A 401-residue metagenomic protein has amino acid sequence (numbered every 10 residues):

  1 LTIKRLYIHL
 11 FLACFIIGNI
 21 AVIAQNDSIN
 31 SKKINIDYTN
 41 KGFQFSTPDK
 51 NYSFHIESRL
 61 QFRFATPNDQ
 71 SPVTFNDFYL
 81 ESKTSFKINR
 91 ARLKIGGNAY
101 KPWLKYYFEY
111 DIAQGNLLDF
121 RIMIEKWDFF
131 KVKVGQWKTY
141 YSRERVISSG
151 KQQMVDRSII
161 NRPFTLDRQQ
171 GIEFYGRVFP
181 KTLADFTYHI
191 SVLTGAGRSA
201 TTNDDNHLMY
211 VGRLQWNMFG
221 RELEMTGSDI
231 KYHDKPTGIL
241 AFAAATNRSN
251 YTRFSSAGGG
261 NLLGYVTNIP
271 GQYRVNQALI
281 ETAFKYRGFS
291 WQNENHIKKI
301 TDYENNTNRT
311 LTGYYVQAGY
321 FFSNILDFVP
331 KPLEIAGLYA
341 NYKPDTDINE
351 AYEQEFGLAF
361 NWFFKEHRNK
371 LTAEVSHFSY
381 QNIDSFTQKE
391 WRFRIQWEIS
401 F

Functional and structural regions predicted by a protein language model:
L1-S28: Bacterial Sec-dependent N-terminal signal peptides
A24-D128, I172-F179, F186-Y188, G264 (+3 more regions): Beta-barrel outer-membrane channel/assembly domains of diderm bacteria
D27-S31, N35, D234-F401: Outer-membrane beta-barrel pore domains
K41-F43, F54, N89-L93, L118-F120 (+9 more regions): Hydrophobic, lipid-facing positions within transmembrane beta-strands of outer-membrane proteins
F45-F54, Y100-L104, F129, Y141 (+5 more regions): Short loop/turn motifs that connect adjacent beta-strands in outer-membrane beta-barrel proteins
F64-Q70, W103, Q114-L118, Y140-E144 (+8 more regions): Gram-negative outer-membrane beta-barrel proteins
P72-L80, W127-Q215, E222-H233, T252-Y265 (+1 more regions): Surface-exposed coil loops of outer-membrane beta-barrel proteins
A99-L118, V134, Y188-A196, Q292-K299 (+2 more regions): Transmembrane beta-strand segments that form the barrel wall of outer-membrane beta-barrel proteins
